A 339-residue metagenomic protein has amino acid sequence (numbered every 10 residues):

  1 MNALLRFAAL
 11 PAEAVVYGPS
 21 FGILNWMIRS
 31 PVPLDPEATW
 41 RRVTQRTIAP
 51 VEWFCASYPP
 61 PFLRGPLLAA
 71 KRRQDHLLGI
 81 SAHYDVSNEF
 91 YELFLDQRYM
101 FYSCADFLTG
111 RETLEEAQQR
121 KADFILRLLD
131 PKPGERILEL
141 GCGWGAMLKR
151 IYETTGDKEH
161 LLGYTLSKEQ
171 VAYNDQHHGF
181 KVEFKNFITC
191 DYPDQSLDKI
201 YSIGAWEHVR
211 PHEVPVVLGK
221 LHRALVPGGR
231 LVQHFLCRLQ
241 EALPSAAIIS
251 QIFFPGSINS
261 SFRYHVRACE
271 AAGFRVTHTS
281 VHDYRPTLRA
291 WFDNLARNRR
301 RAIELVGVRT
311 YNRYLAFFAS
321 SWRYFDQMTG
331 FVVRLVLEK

Functional and structural regions predicted by a protein language model:
M1-L78: N-terminal accessory segments
G134-G143: Conserved class I S-adenosyl-L-methionine
W144-G156: Conserved SAM-binding loop of SAM-dependent methyltransferases across substrates and taxa, primarily the Class I
H178-T189: Conserved SAM-binding strand-loop segment of SAM-dependent methyltransferases
T189-I200: A short acidic, Gly/Pro-enriched loop at the edge of an enzyme's catalytic core that lines a small-molecule cofactor
P215-P227: A short glycine-rich, Lys/Arg-flanked "PGG" loop and its adjoining helix->strand segment in the class I
G228-L236: Conserved beta-strand signature within the Rossmann-like core of class I S-adenosyl-L-methionine
L236-R334, E338-K339: Substrate-binding/catalytic lobe of Class I Rossmann-like enzymes that use SAM or dcSAM, i.e., the mid-to-C-terminal
